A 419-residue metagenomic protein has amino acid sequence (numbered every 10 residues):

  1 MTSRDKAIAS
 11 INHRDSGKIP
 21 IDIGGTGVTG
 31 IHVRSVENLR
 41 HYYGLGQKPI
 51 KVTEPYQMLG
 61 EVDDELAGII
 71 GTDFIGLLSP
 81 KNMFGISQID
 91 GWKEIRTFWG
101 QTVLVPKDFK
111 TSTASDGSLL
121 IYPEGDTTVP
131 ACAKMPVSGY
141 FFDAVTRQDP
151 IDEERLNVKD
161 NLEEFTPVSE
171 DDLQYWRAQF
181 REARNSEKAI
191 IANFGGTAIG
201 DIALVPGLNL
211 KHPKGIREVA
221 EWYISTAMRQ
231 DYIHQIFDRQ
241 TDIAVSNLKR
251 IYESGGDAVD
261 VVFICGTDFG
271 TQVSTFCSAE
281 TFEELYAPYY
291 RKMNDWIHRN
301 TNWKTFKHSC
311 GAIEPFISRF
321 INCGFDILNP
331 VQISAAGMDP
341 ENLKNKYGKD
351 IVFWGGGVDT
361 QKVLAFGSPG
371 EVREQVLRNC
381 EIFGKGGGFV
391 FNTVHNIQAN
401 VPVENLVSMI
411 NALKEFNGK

Functional and structural regions predicted by a protein language model:
M1-T53, F141-K419: Active-site loop segments of alpha/beta catalytic cores
I21, A67, I75, T111 (+3 more regions): Generic structural hydrophobic/aromatic packing signal, biased to beta-strands
V36-G85, G91: Segments that shape or occlude catalytic/ligand-binding pockets
E65-I69, T102, T111-S112, R181-N185: Short, charge-rich binding segments
L78-S79, I86-D90, P123, A133 (+1 more regions): Short, conserved acidic/polar surface loops in the N-terminal third of protein domains
P80-K81, G125, G196: Short, flexible active-site-adjacent loop segments at beta-strand->alpha-helix junctions, enriched in small/polar
I89-G117, G270-Q272, N329-S334, E341-N345: Repeat-unit-sized solenoid/scaffold elements
K93-Y175: A gly/proline- and charged-residue-enriched helix-loop-helix capping module
